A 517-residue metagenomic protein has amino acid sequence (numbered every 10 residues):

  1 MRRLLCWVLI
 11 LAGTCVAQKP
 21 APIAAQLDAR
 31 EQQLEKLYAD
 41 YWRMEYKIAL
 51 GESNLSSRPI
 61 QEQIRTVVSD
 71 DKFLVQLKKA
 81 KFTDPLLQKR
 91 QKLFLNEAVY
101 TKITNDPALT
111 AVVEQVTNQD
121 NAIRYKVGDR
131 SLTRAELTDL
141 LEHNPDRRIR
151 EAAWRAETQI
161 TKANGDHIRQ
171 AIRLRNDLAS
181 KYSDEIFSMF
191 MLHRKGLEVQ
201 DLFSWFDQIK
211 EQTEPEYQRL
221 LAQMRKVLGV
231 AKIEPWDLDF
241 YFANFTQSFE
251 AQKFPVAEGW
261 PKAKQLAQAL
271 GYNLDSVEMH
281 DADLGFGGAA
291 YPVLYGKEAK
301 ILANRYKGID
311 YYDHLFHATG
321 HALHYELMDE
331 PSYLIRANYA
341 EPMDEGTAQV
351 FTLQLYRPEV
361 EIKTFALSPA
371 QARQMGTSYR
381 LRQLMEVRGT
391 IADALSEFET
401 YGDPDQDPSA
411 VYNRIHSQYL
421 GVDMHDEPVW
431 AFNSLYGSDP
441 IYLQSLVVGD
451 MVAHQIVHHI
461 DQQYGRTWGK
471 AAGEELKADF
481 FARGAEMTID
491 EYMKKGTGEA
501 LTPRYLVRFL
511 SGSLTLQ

Functional and structural regions predicted by a protein language model:
M1-L4: Positively charged n-region of N-terminal signal peptides that target proteins for export
L9-A17: Hydrophobic h-region of N-terminal signal peptides that target proteins for export in Gram-negative bacteria
Q18-D166, I441, V507: N-terminal helix-rich structural modules
K19, I23, A49-S53, Q374 (+3 more regions): C-terminal, non-catalytic "cap/extension" segments appended to globular domains
V113, A156-I309: Contiguous, non-catalytic segments that form substrate-binding/exosite surfaces or channel walls
F206-E216, N338-S378, I456: Post-HExxH zinc-binding segment in Zn-dependent metallohydrolases
K307-D329, E345-Q349: Active-site recognition of the HExxH zinc-binding catalytic motif
L334-T347, R382-M385, S438-L446: Active-site metal-coordination segments of metallo-dependent hydrolases
